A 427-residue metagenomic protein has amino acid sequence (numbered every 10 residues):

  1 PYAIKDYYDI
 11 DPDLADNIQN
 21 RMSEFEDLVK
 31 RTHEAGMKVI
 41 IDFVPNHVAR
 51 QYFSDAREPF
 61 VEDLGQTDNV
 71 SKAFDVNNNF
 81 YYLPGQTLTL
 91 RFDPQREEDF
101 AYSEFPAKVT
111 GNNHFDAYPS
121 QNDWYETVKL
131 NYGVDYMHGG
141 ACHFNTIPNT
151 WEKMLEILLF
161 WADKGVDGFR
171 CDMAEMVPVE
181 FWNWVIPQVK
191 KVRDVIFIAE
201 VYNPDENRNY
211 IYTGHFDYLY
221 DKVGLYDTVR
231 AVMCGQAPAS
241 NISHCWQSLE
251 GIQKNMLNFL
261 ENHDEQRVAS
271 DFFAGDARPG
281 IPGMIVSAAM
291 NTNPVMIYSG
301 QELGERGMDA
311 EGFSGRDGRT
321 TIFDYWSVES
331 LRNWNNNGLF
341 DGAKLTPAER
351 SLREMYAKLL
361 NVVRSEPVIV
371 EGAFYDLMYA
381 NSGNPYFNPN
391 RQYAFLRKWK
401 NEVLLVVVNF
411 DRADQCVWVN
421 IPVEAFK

Functional and structural regions predicted by a protein language model:
P1-F160, K164, V185, K190 (+1 more regions): Substrate-binding/active-site clefts of carbohydrate-active enzymes
A15-I18, M173-E180, P204-E206: Acidic-and-aromatic substrate-binding clefts and catalytic sites of carbohydrate-active enzymes
V39-I41, F169, F197-A199, N258 (+1 more regions): Hydrophobic faces of well-ordered beta-strands that scaffold small-molecule active sites in alpha/beta enzyme cores
V44-N46, A174-M176, Y202-P204, N262: Active-site beta-loop-alpha junctions enriched in small/polar residues
A49-F60, V179-K191, I198-M233, R306-S314: Substrate-binding cleft/loops of secretory-pathway carbohydrate-active enzymes
F160-V177: Conserved, well-ordered alpha-helix/loop/beta-strand core segments that scaffold catalytic motifs
E250, E261-N262, R267-K427: Loop/helix patches that line or flank the sugar-binding groove of alpha-linked glycan CAZymes
